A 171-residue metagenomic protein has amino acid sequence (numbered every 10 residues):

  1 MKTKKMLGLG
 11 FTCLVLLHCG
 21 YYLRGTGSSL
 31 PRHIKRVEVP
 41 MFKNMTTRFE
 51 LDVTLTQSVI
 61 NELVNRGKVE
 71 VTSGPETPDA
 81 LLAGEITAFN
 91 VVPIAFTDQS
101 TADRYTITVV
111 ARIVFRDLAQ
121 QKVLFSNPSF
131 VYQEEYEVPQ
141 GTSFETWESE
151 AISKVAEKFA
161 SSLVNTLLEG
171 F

Functional and structural regions predicted by a protein language model:
M1-L17: Sec-dependent bacterial lipoprotein signal peptides
C19-N61, N65-E76, A119, P139 (+1 more regions): A structural "domain/chain start" motif
T47, L51, D103, W147 (+2 more regions): Conserved acidic
R66-E70, T77-F125, Q133-E150, S161: Surface-exposed short loop/turn segments
E145-F171: Compositionally biased, intrinsically disordered linkers/stalks adjacent to structured regions
